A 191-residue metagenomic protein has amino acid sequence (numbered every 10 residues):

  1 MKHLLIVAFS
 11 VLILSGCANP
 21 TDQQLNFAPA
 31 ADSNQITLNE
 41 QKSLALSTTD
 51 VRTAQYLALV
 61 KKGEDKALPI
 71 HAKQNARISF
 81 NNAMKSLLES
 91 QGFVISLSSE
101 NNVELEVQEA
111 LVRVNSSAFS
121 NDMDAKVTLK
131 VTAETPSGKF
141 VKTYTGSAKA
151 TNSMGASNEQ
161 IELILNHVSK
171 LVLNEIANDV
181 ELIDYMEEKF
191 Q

Functional and structural regions predicted by a protein language model:
M1-L4: Positively charged n-region of N-terminal signal peptides that target proteins for export
C17-I78, L182-Q191: A structural "domain/chain start" motif
A18-F27, Q91-V141, S147-G155: Surface-exposed short loop/turn segments
V60-K73, K139-N178: Short secondary-structure boundary motifs at beta->alpha junctions and helix caps
P69-E100, L105: Mid-chain, structured segments of secreted extracytoplasmic proteins
A83-V94, L171, E175, D179 (+1 more regions): Structured segments of extracytoplasmic/periplasmic soluble domains in secreted or envelope-associated proteins
